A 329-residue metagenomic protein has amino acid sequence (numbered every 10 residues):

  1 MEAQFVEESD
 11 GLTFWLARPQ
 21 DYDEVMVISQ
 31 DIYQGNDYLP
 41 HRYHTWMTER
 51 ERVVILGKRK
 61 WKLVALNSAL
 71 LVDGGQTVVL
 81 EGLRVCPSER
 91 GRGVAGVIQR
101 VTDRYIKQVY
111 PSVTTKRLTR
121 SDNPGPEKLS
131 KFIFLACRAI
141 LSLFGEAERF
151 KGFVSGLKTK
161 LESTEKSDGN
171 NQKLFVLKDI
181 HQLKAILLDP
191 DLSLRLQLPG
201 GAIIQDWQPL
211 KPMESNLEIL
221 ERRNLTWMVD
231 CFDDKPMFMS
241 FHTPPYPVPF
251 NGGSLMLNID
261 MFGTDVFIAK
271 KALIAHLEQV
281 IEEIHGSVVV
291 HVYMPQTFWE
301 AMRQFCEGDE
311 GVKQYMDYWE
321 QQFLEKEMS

Functional and structural regions predicted by a protein language model:
M1-H41, L135-K211: Short amphipathic alpha-helix that is part of the acyltransferase structural core
T13-R84, D206, S215-L225, V229-D234 (+1 more regions): A conserved beta-strand-loop-helix scaffold within acyl/acetyltransferase catalytic domains
S29-I32, T102, I106, Y110 (+2 more regions): Hydrophobic, Leu/Ile/Phe/Ala-enriched alpha-helical segments that form helix-helix packing faces
G57-R59, T102-R104, T114, P124 (+1 more regions): N-terminal leader/presequence regions that precede the main folded/catalytic core
V78, Q99, Y105-D122, E283-Q296: Conserved GNAT acetyl-CoA-binding A-motif
G82-P87, G91-I106, F267-V280: Conserved acetyl-CoA-binding loop-helix of GNAT-fold acetyltransferases
T119-P124, S130-D179, H242-N251, N258-T264 (+1 more regions): Active-site/acyl-donor-binding loops of N-acyltransferases
V154-H285: Non-catalytic interaction/regulatory modules that flank or connect domains
